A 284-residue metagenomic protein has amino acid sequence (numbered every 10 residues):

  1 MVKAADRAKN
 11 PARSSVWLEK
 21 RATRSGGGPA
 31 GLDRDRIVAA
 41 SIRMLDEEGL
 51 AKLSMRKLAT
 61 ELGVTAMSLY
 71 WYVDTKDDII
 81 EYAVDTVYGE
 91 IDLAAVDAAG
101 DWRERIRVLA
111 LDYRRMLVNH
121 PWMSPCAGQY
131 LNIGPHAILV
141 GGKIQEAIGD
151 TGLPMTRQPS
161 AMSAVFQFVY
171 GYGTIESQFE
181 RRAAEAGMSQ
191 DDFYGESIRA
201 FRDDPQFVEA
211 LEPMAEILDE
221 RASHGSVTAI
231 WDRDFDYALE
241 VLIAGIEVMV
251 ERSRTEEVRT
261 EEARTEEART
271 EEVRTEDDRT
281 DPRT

Functional and structural regions predicted by a protein language model:
M1-G31, V208-A222, R254-E262, D277-T284: N-terminal intrinsically disordered/low-complexity leader segments
R36, A40, M44, E48-D78 (+1 more regions): Helix-turn-helix
R36-R43, D78-A94, R105-D112, L139-K143: Alpha-helical structural segments
L93-L139, M155-Q158, M162-V165: Hydrophobic alpha-helical connector segments
V140-M162, F166, Y172-S197, I246-S253: Hydrophobic alpha-helical bundle segments that form small-molecule/ligand-binding pockets
M188-T255, D281-T284: A structured, mid-to-C-terminal "fold-capping" secondary-structure block
